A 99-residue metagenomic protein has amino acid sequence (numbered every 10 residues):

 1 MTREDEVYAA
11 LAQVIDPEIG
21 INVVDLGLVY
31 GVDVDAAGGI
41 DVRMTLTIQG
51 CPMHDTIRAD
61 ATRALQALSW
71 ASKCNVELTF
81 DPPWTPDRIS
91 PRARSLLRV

Functional and structural regions predicted by a protein language model:
M1-V99: Domain-level signature for proteins that mediate thiol-based redox and metal-cofactor handling
